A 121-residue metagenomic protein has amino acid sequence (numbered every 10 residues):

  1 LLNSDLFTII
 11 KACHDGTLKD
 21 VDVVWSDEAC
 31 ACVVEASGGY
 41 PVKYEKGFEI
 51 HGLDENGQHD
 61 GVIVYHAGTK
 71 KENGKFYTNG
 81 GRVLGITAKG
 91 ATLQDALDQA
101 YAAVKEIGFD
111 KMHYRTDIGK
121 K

Functional and structural regions predicted by a protein language model:
L1-G61: Active-site "cap" helix and flanking loop/linker of ATP-utilizing ligase/carboxylase catalytic domains
C13-V24, Y65-Y77, G119-K121: Low-complexity, flexible helical/coil segments
D15, Q58-V64, A91-Q94, Y114-R115: Short, surface-exposed, polar/charged, turn-prone segments marking secondary-structure boundaries
V33-V34, V64, I86, V104: Hydrophobic aliphatic residue packing
E35-S37, H66-G68, A88-G90: Active-site proximal loops enriched in glycine and acidic residues that flank catalytic Cys/His/Asp and coordinate
K46-G85: Generic long, charged, amphipathic alpha-helical segments
K70-N73, Y77-K121: Generic C-terminus detector
